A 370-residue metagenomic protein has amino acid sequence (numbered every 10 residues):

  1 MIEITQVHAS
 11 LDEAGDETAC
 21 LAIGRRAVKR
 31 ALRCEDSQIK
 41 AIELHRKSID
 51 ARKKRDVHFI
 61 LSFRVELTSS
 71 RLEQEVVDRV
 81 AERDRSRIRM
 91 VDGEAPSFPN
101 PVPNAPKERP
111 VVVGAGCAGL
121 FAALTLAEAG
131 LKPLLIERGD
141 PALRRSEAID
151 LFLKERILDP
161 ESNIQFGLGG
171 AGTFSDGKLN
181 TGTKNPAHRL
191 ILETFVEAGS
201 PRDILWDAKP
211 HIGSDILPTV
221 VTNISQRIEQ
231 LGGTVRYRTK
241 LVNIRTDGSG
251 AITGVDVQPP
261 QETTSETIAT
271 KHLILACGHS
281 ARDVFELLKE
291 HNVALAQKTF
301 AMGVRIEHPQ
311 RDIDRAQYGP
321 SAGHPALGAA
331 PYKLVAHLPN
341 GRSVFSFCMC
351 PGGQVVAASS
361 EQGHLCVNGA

Functional and structural regions predicted by a protein language model:
M1-V57, V65-A370: Residues forming the flavin
S62: S-adenosyl-L-methionine
